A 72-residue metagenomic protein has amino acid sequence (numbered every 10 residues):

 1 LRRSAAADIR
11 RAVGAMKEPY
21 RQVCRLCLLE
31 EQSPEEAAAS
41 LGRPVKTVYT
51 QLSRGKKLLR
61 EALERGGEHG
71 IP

Functional and structural regions predicted by a protein language model:
L1-G14: Acidic, proline/glycine-rich intrinsically disordered inter-domain spacer in sigma factors
D8, S40, K56-P72: C-terminal edge and immediately downstream basic/flexible tail or linker adjoining helix-turn-helix-like DNA-binding
P19-Y20: The N-cap/first-turn positions of alpha helices within or immediately adjacent to helix-turn-helix DNA-binding domains
V23-C27: A short pre-motif secondary-structure segment
S33, G42-T47: Helix-turn-helix DNA-binding motif, specifically the short coil turn and the N-cap/start of the second
Q51-R54: Residues within the DNA-recognition helix of helix-turn-helix
